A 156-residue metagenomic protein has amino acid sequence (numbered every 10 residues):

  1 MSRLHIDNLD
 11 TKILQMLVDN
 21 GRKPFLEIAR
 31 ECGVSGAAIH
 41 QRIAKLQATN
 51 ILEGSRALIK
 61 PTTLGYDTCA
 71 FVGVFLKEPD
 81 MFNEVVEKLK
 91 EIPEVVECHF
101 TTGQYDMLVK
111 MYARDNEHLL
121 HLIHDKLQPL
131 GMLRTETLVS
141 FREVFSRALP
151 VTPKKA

Functional and structural regions predicted by a protein language model:
M1-A156: A compositional/biophysical signature of low hydrophobicity enriched in polar/charged and small residues
